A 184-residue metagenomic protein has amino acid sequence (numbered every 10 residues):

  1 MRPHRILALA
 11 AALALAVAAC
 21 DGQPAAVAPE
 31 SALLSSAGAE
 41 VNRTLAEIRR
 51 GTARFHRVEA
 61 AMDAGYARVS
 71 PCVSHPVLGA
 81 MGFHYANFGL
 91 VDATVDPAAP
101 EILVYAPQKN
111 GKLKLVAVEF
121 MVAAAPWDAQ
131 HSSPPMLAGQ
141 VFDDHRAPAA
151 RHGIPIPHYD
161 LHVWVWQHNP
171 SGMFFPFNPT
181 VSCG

Functional and structural regions predicted by a protein language model:
M1-A8: Bacterial N-terminal signal peptides that target proteins for export
A11-A14: Alpha-helical transmembrane segments
A16-A19: C-terminal motif of bacterial Sec signal peptides marking the signal peptidase cleavage site
D21-A28: Bacterial lipoprotein signal-peptidase II cleavage site
A28-G184: Primary mode marks residue(s) on the alpha4-beta5-alpha5 output face of response regulator receiver
